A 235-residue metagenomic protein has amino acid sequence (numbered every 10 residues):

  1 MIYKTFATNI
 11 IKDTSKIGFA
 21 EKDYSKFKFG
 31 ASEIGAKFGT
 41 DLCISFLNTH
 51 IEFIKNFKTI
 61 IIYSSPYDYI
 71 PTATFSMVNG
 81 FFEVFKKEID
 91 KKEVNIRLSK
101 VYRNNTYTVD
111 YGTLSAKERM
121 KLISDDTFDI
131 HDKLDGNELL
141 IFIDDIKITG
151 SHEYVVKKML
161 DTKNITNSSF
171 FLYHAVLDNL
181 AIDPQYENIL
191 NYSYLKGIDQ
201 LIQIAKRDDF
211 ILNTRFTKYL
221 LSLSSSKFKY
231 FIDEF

Functional and structural regions predicted by a protein language model:
M1-I61, Y67-P71, Y107-T127, H131 (+1 more regions): Active-site-facing substrate-recognition patch
F53-F57, D68, F75-N188: Polyanion-binding and phosphate-handling cores
V155-F235: PRPP-dependent phosphoribosyltransferase catalytic core
